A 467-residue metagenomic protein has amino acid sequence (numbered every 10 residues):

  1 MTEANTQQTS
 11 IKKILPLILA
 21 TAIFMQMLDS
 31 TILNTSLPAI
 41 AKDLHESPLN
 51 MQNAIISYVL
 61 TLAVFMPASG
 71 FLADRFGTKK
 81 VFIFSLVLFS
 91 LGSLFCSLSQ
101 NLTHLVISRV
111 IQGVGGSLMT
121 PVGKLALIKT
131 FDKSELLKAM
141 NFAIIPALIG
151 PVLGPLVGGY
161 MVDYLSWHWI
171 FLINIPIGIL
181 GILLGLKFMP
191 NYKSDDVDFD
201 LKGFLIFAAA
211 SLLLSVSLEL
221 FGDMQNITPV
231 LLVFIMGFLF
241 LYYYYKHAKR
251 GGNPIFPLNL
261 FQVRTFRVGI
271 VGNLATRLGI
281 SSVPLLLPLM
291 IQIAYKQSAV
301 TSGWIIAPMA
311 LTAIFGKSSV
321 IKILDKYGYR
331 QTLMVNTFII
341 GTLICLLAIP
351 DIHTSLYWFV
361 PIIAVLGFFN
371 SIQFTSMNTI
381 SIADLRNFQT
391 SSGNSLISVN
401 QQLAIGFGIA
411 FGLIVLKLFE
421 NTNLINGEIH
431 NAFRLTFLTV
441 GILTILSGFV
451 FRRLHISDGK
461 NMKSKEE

Functional and structural regions predicted by a protein language model:
M1-I11, R453-E467: Intrinsic disorder in cytosolic terminal tails and internal cytosolic loops of multi-pass membrane transporters
K12-L28, L33-T35, P48, A54-I55 (+5 more regions): 12-transmembrane solute porter fold
I40-A41, L72-A73, V157-L165, L218 (+4 more regions): Interfacial helix-cap and linker-helix signal at transmembrane-aqueous boundaries of multi-pass secondary transporters
I56-S69, T120, K124, A307-S319: Central cavity-lining transmembrane alpha-helices of secondary-active solute carriers, predominantly the Major
L60-V64, L94, L148, V152 (+5 more regions): Hydrophobic/small/kink-forming positions within alpha-helical transmembrane segments of polytopic membrane proteins
A63, S90-L91, S97, V114 (+6 more regions): Small-residue-rich packing faces within the transmembrane alpha-helices of Major Facilitator Superfamily
M66-K202, L220: Helix-loop-helix hairpins in multi-pass membrane proteins, especially solute transporters
D163-G272, S298, I305, G441: Hydrophobic transmembrane-helix bundles of small-molecule transporters
